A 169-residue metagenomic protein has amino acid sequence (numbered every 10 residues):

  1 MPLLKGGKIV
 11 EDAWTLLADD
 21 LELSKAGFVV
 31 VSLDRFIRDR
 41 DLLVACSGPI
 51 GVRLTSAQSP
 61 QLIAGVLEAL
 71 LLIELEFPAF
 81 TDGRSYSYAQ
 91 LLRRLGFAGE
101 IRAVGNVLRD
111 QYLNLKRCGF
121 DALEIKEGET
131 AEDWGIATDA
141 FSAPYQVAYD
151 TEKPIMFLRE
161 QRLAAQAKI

Functional and structural regions predicted by a protein language model:
L3-E11, T15-L16, S56-Q58, E68 (+2 more regions): Phosphate/adenylate-binding glycine loop and adjacent helical scaffold
I9-Q58: A positional/architectural concept
C46-V52, L91-R102: Short beta-strand/loop segments at the ligand-binding rim of alpha/beta enzyme cores
S47-P49, L67-L72, C118-L123: Glycine-enriched alpha-helix->loop->beta-strand junction motifs that scaffold or abut catalytic
P60-G65, R109-A122: Catalytic cores of alpha/beta
I101-R109: Glycine-rich beta-to-alpha transition loops that act as phosphate-gripper elements at the mouths of alpha/beta enzyme
F120-T138: Glycine-rich phosphate-binding active-site loops on the catalytic face of alpha/beta enzymes
E132-E160: C-terminal helical cap(s) of enzyme catalytic domains, especially alpha/beta-barrels
